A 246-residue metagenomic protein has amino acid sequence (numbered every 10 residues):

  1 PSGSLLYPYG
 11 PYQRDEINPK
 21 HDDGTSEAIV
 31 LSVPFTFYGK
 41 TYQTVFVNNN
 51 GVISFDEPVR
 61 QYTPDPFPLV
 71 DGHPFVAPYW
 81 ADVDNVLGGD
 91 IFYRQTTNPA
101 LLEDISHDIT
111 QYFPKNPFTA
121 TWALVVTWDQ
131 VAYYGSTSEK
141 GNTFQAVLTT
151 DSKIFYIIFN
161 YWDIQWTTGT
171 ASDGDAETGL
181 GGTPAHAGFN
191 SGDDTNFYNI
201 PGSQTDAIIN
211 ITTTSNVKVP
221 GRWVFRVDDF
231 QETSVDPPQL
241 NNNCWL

Functional and structural regions predicted by a protein language model:
P1-L246: Von Willebrand factor type D
